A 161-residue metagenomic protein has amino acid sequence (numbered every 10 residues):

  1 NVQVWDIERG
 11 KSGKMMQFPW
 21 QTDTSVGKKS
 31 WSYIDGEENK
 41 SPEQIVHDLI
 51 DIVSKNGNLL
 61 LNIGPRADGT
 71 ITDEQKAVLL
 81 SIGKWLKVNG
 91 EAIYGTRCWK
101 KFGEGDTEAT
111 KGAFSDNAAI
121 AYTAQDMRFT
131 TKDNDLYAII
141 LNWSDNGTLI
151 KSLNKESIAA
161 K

Functional and structural regions predicted by a protein language model:
N1-K161: Mature catalytic domains of secreted/periplasmic carbohydrate-active enzymes
